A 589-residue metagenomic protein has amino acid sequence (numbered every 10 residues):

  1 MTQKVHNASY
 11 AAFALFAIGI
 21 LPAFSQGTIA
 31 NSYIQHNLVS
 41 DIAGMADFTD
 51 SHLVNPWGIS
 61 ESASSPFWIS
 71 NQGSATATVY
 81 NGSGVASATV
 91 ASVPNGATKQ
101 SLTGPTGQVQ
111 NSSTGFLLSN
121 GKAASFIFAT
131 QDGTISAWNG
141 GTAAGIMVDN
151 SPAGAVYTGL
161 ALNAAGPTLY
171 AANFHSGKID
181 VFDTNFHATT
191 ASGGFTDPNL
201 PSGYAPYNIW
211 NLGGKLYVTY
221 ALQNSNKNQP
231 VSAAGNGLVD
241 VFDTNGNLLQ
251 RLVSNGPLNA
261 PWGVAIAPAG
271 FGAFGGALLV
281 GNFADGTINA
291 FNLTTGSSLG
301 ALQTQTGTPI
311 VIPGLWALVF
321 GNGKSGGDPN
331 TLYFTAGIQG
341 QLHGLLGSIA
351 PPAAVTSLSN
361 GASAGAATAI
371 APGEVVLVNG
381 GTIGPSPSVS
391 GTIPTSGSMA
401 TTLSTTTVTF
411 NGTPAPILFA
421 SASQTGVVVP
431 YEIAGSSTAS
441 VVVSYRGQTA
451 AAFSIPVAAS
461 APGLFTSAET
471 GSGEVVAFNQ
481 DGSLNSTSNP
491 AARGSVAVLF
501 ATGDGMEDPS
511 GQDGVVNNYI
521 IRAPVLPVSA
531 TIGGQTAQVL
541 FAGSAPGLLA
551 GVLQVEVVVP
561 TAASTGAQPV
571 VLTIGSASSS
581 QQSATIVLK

Functional and structural regions predicted by a protein language model:
M1-F13: Bacterial N-terminal signal peptides that target proteins for export
Y10-A23: Bacterial N-terminal signal peptides
A17-I20, N199, I338: Prokaryotic Sec-type signal peptides and long signal-anchor helices with extended Leu/Ile/Val-rich h-regions
Q26-N292, S297-T304, A317-G323, G327-F334 (+1 more regions): A sequence-level detector for low-complexity, Ser/Thr- and acidic-rich stretches
G307-P309: Amide-donor transfer/coupling interface in amidating biosynthetic enzymes
I312: Glycine-rich phosphate-binding loop at the start of an alpha helix
